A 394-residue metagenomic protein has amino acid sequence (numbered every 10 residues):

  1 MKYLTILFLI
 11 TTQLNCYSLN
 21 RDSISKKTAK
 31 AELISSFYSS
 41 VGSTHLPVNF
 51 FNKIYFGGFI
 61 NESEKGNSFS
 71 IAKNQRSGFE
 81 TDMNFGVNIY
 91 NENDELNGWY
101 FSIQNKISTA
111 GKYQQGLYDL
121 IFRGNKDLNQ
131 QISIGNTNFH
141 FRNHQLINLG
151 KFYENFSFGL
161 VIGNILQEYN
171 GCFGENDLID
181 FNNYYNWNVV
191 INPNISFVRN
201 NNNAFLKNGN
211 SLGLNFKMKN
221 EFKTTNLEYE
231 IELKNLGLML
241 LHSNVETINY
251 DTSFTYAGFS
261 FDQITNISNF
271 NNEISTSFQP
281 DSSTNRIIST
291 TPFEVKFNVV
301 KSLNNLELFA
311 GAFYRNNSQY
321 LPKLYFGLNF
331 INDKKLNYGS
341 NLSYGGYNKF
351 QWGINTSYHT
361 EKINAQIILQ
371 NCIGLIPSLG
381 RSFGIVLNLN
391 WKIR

Functional and structural regions predicted by a protein language model:
N20-A204, V245-N269, I367-L369, P377 (+1 more regions): A subset of solvent-exposed loop/turn segments in beta-rich extracellular surface proteins, enriched in glycine
A29-S39, N97-F101, E154-L160, L214 (+7 more regions): Transmembrane beta-strands of outer-membrane beta-barrel proteins
F37-S43, I103-T109, Y153-N155, L160-E168 (+8 more regions): Transmembrane beta-strands of outer-membrane beta-barrel pores
F69, N203-A204, L303-N316, L324-Y347 (+2 more regions): Transmembrane beta-strand segments that form the barrel wall of outer-membrane beta-barrel proteins
K73-T81, T137-N143, A204-L212, I287-P292 (+3 more regions): Short sequence motifs at beta-strands and strand-loop junctions characteristic of Gram-negative outer-membrane
I89-E95, F152-N155, N220-N226, K301-N305 (+3 more regions): Outer-membrane beta-barrel strand-turn architecture
N215-K219, E230-K234, N266-D333: Detector for outer-membrane/organellar transmembrane beta-barrel domains, recognizing the amphipathic beta-strand
R381-R394: Outer-membrane beta-barrel "beta-signal"
